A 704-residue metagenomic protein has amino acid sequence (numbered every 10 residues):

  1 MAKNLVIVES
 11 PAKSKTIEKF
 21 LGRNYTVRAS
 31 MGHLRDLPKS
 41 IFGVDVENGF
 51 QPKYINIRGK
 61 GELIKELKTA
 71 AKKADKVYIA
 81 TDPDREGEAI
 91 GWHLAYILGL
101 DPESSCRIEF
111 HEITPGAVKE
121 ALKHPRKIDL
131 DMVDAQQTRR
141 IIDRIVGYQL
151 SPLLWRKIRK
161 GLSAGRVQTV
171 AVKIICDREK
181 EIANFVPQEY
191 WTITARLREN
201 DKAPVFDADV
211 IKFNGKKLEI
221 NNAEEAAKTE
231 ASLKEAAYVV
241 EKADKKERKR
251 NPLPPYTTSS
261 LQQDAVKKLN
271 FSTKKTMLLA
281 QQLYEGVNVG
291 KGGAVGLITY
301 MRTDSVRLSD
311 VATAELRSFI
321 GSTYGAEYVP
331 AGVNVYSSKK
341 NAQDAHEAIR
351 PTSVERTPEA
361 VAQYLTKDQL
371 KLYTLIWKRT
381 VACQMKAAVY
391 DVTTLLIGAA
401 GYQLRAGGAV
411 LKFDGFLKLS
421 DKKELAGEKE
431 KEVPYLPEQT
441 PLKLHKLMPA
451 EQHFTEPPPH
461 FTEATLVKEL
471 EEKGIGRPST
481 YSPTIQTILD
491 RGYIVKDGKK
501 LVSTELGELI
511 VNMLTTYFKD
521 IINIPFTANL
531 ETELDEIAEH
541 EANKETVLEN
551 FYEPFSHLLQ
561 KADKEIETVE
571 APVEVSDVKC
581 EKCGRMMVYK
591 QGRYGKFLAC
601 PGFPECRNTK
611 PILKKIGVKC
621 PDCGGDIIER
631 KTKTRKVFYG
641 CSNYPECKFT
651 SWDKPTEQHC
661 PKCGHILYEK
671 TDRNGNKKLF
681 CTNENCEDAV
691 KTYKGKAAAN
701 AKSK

Functional and structural regions predicted by a protein language model:
M1-R140, Q149, I211, A227 (+1 more regions): Intrinsically disordered, low-complexity regulatory segments
A2, D82-P83, R159-S163, K245-P254 (+3 more regions): Conserved short loop/turn motifs at secondary-structure junctions
A2-N4, T16, Y25, S151 (+4 more regions): Basic, low-complexity terminal or inter-domain segments flanking catalytic cores
I113-A195, K246: C-terminal or mid-to-C-terminal helical accessory/interaction module adjacent to the motor/catalytic core
R139-Q149, V167, L197-E199, R248-S260 (+5 more regions): Core structural elements
F185-A208, V239-L279, L598: C-terminal accessory/connector segments of nucleic-acid motor ATPases
K217-P254: Metal- or metallocofactor-binding catalytic centers and their adjacent structured scaffolds across diverse enzyme
V240-A243, P252-A265, G292-M301, P457-E469: Short acidic, hydrophobic short linear motifs in intrinsically disordered regions
